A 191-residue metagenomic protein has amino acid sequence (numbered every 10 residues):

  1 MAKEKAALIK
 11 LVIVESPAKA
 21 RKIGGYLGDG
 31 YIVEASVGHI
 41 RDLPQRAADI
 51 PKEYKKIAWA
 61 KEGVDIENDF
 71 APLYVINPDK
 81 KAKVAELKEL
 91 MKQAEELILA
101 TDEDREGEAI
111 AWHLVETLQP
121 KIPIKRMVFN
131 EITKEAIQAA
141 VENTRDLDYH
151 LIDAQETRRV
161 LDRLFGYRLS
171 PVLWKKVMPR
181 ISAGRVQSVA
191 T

Functional and structural regions predicted by a protein language model:
M1-R159, V189: Intrinsically disordered, low-complexity regulatory segments
D162-T191: Prokaryote-biased recognition of long, low-complexity C-terminal linker/tail segments that are poorly structured
